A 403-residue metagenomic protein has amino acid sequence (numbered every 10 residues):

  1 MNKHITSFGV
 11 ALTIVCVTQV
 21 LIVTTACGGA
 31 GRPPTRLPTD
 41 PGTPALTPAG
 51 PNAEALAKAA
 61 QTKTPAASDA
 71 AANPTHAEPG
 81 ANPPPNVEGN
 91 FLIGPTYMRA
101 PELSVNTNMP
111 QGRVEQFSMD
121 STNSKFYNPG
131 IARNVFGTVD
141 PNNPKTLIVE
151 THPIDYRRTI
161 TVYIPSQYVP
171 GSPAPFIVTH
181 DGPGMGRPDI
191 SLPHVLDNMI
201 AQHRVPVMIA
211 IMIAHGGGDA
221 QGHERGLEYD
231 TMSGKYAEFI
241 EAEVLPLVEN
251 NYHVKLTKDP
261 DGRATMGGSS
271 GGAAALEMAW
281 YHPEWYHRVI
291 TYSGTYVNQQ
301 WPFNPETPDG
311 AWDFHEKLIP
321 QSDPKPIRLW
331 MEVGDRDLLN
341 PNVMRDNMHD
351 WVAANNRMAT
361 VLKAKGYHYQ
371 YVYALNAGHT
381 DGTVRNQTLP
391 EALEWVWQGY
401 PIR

Functional and structural regions predicted by a protein language model:
N2-I14: Bacterial N-terminal signal peptides that target proteins for export
V15-I22: Sec-dependent N-terminal signal peptides of Gram-positive bacterial secreted proteins and lipoproteins
T24-A26: C-terminal motif of bacterial Sec signal peptides marking the signal peptidase cleavage site
G28-A30: Bacterial signal peptide processing site
P33-T35: Ser/Thr/Pro/Gly-rich low-complexity linker/stalk segments immediately outside membranes or between
P38, G42-R403: Non-catalytic cap/lid and distal C-terminal segments of serine-dependent acyl enzymes
